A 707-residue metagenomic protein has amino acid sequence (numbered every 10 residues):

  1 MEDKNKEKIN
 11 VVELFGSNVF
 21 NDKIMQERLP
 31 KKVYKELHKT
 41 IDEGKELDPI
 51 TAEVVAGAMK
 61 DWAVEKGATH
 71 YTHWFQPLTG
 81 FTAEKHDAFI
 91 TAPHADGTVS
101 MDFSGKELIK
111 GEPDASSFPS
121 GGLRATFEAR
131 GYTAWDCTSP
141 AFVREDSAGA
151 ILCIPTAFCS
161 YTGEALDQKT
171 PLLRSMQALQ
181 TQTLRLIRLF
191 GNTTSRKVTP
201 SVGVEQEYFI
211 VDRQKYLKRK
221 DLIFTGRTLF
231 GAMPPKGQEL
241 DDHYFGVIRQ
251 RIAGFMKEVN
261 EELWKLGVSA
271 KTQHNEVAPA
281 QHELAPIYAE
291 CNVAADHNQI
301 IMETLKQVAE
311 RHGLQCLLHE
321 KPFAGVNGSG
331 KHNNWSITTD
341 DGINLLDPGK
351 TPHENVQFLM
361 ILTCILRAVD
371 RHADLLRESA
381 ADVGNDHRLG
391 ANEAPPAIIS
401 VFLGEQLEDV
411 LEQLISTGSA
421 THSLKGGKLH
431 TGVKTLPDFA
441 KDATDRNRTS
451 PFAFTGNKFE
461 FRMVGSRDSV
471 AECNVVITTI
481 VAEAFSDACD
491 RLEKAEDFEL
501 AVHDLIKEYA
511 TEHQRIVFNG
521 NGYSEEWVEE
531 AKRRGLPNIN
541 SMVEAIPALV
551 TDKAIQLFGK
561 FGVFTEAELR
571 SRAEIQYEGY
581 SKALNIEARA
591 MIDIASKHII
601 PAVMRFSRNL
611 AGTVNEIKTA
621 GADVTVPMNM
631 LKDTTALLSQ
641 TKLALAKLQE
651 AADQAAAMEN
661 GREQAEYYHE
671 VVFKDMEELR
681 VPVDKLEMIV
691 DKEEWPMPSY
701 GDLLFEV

Functional and structural regions predicted by a protein language model:
E2-Y34, D48, R130-W135, P140-I154 (+2 more regions): Catalytic pocket of metal/acid-base enzymes, prominently hydrolases
L14-A129: Active-site core of metal-dependent hydrolases
T51, F75, S104, P286 (+5 more regions): Active-site proximal loops enriched in glycine and acidic residues that flank catalytic Cys/His/Asp and coordinate
A68, T72-W74, H297-R311, I337 (+3 more regions): Hydrophobic/aromatic-rich, well-ordered segments within soluble, folded domains that form packed cores
G80-D96, P113-S116, G121, R219 (+4 more regions): Short linear, low-complexity motifs centered on an aromatic residue
A129-L318, N327-G330, I337-E574: Glycine-rich, acidic/polar active-site loops that bind/position phosphate-bearing ligands
L222-I223, N298, E320-K321, D347-T351 (+5 more regions): Composition- and surface-driven signal marking solvent-exposed, interaction-prone regions in large proteins
I506, T511-V707: C-terminal amphipathic alpha-helical interaction region
